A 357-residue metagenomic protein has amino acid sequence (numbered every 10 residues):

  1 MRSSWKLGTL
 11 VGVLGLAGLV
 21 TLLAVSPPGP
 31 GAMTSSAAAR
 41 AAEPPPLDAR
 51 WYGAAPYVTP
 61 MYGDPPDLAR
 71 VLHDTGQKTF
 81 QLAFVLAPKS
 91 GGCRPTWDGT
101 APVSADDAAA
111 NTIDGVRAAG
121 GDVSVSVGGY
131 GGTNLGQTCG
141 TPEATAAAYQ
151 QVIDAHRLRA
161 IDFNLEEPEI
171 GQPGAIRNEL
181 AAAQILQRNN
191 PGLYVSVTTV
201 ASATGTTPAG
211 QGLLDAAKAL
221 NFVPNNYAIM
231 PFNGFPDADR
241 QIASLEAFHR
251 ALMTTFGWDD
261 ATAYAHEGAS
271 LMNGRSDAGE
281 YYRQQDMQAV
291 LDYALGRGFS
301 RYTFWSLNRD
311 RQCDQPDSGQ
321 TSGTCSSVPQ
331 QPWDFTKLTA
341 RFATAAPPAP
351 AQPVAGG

Functional and structural regions predicted by a protein language model:
M1-G15: N-terminal export and membrane-targeting signals
L19-L47, G357: C-terminal region of N-terminal signal peptides and the immediate post-cleavage residues of exported proteins
P46-I229, N233-F256, Y264-G268, G274-Q288 (+2 more regions): Chitinase-like catalytic core of GlcNAc-active glycosidases
D260: Arginine/glycine-rich "motif VI" loop of SF2 helicases in the C-terminal RecA-like domain
G268-L271, R301-S306: Conserved active-site loop/cleft motifs that coordinate metal ions or position small ligands
Q285-S300: Short, low-complexity, polybasic intrinsically disordered segments
L307-Q312: A short, acidic, flexible beta-alpha connecting loop/helix-capping segment that sits on the rim of active
A343-A346, P353-G357: Short, solvent-exposed mixed-charge patches
